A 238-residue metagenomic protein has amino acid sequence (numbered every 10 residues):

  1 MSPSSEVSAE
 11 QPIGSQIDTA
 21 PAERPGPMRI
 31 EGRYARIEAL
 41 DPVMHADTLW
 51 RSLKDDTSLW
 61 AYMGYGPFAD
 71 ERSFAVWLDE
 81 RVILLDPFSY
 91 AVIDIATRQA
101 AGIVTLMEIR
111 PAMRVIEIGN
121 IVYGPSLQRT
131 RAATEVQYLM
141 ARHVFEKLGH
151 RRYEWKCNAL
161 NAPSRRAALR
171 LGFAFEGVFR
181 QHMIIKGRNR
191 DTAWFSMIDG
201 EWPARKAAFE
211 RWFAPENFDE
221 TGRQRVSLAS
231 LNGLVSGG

Functional and structural regions predicted by a protein language model:
M1-T130, H143, K147, R188-A193 (+2 more regions): GNAT-family acyltransferases
A133: Glycine-rich acyl-CoA binding loop
M140: Flexible ATP-lid and adjacent glycine-rich G1/G2 motifs of the Bergerat
E146-K156: Conserved GNAT acetyl-CoA-binding A-motif
W155-S164: Conserved beta-strand-loop-alpha-helix junction that forms the acyl-donor binding cleft
A167-A168, F195: Conserved active-site tyrosine of GNAT-family acetyltransferases
A174-R188: Conserved catalytic-core motifs of GNAT/GCN5-like acyltransferases
